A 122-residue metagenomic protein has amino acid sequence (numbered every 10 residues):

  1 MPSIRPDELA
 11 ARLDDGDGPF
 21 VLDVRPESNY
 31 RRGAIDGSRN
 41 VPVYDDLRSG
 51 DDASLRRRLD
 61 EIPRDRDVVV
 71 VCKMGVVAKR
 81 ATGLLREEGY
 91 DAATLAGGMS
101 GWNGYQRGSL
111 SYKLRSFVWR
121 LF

Functional and structural regions predicted by a protein language model:
M1-D15, P19, E27-D67, V76-F122: Rhodanese-like catalytic fold shared by cysteine-dependent sulfurtransferases and DSP/PTP-type phosphatases
V70-V71: Short, surface-exposed ligand- or partner-binding patches at beta-edge/loop junctions that are enriched in aromatics
